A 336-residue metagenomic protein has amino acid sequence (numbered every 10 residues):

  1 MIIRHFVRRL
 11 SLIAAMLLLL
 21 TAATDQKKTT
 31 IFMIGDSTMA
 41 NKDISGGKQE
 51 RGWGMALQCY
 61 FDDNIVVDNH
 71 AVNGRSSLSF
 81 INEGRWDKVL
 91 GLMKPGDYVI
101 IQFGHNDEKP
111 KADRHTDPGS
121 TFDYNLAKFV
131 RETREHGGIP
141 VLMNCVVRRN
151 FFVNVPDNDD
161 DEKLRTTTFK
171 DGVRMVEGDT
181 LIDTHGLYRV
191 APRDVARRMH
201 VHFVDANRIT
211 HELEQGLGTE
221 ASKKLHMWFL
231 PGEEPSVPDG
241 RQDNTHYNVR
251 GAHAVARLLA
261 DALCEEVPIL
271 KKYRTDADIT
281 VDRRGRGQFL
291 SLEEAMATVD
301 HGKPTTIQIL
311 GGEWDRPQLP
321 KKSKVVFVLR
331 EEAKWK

Functional and structural regions predicted by a protein language model:
M1-F6: N-terminal secretory signal peptides that target proteins for export/translocation
V7-K28: Bacterial Sec-dependent signal peptides at the C-terminal "C-region" and cleavage site
T24-A71, D87-V99: Serine-esterase "nucleophile elbow" of acetyl-processing enzymes
M39-I44, S77-S79, Q288-F289: Short, solvent-exposed loop/turn elements at domain surfaces
E50, S77-K88, G311-G312: N-terminal post-signal-peptidase region of extra-cytosolic proteins
G84-V249, H253, R257-C264: Alpha-helical cap/lid subdomain in secreted, periplasmic, or secretory-pathway luminal O-acyl-processing enzymes
T275-D282: Short aromatic-glycine-(Arg/Gly/Cys) micro-motifs in beta-strand/loop hairpins
R284-E293, K303-K336: N-terminal extracellular ligand-recognition/capping segment immediately after the signal peptide
